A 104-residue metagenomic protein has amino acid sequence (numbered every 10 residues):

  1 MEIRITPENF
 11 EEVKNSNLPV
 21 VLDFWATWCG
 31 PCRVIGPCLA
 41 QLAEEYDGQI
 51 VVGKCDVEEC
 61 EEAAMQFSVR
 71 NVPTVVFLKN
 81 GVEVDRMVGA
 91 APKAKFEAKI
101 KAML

Functional and structural regions predicted by a protein language model:
M1-V51, E58-L104: Proteins that catalyze or organize thiol-disulfide redox chemistry and the adjacent proteostasis machinery handling
